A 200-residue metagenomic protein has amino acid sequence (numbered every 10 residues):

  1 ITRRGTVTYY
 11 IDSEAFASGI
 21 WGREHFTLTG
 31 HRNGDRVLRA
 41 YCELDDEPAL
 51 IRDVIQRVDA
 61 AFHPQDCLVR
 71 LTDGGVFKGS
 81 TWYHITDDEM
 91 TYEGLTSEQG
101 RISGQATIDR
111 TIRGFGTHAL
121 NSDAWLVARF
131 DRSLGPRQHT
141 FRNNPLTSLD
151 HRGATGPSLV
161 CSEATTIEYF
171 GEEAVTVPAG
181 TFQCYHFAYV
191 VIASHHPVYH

Functional and structural regions predicted by a protein language model:
I1-F26, H31-R32, H84-F182: Solvent-exposed helix/loop surface patches that form functional interfaces
Y10-F16, L38-D45, C67-L71, Y185-I192: Short beta-strand segments that buttress and anchor functional surface loops
W21-E24, A49-V54, V76-S80, S194-V198: Short, surface-exposed coil-to-beta transition loops
D45, V69-K78, T96-I102: Short, solvent-exposed aromatic-acidic interface loops
I55-V58, C67-G74, A188-H200: Gly/Pro-enriched, hydrophobic low-complexity segments that function as extracytoplasmic propeptides/linkers
D66-L68, G74-M90: HotDog/MaoC-like acyl-thioester-processing domains
F170-H200: Extended, basic/helix-rich recognition subdomains
